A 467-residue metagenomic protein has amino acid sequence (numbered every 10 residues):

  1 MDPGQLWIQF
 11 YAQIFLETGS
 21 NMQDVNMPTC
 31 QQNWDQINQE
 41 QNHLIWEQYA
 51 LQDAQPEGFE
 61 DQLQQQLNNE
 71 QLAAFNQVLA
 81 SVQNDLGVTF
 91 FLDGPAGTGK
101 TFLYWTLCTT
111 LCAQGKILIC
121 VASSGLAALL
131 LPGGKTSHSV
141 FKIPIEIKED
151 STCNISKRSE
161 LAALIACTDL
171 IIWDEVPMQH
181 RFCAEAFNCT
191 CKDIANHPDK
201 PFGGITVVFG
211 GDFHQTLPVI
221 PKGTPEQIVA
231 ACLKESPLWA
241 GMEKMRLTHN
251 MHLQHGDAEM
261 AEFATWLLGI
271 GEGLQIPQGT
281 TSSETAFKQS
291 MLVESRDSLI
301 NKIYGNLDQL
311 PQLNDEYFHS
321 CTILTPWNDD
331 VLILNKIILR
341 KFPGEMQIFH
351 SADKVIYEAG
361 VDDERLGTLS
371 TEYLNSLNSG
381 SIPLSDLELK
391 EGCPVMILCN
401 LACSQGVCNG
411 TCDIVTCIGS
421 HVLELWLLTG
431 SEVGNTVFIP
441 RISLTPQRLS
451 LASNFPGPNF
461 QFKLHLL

Functional and structural regions predicted by a protein language model:
D2-L467: RecA-like helicase/translocase P-loop NTPase motor core
